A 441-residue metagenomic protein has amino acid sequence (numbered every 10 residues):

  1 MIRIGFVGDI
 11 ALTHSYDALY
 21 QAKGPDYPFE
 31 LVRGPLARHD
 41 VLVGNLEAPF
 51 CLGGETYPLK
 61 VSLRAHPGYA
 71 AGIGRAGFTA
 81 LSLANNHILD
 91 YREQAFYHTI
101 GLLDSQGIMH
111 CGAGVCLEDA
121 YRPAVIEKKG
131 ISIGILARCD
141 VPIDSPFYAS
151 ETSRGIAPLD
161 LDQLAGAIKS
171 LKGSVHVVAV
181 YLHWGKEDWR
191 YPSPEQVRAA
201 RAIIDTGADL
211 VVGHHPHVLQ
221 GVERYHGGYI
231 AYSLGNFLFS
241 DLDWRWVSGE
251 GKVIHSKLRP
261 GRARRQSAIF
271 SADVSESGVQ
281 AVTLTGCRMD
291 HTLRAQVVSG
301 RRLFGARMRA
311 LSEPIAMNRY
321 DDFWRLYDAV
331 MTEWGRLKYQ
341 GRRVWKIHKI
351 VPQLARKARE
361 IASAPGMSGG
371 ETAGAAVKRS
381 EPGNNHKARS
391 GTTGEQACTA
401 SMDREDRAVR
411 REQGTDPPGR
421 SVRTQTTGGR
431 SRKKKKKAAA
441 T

Functional and structural regions predicted by a protein language model:
M1-R389, E395-E412, P418, R432-T441: Acidic, metal/ion-coordinating pockets
D416-P417, V422-T426: Intrinsically disordered, Lys/Arg-rich low-complexity segments
